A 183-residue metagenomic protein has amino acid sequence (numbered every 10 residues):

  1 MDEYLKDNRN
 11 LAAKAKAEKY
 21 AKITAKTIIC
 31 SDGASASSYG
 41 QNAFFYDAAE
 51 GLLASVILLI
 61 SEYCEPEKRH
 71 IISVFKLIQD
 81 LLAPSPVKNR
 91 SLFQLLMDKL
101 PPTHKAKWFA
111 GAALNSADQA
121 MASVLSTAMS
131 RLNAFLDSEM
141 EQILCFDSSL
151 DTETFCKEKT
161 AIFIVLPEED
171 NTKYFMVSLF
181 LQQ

Functional and structural regions predicted by a protein language model:
M1-Q183: P-loop NTPase motor domains
